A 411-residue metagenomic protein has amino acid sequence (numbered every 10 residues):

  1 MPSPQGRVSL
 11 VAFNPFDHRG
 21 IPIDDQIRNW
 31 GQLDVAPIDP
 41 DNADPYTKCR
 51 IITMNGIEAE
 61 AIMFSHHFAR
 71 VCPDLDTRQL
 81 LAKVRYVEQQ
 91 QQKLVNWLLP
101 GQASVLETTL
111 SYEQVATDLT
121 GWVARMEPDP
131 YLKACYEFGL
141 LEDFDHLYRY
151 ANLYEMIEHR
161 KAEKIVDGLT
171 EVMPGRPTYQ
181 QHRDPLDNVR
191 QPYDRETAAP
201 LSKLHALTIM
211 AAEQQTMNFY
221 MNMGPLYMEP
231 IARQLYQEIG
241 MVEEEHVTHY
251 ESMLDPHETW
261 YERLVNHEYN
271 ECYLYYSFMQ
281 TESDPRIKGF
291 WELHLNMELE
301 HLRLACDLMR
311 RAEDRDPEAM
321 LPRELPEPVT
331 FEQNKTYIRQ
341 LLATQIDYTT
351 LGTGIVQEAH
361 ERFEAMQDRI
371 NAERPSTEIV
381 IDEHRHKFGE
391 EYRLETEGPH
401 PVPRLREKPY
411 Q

Functional and structural regions predicted by a protein language model:
P2-Q411: Non-heme di-metal
